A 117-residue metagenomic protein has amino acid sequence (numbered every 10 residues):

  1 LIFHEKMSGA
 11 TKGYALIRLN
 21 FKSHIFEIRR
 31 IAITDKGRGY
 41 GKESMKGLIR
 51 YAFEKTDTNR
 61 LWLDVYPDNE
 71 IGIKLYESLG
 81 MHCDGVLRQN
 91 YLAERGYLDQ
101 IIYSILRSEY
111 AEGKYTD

Functional and structural regions predicted by a protein language model:
L1-K36, Y51, K55-T56, L106-Y110: Acetyl-CoA-dependent GNAT
I33, R38-A52, I73-S78: Conserved acetyl-CoA-binding loop-helix of GNAT-fold acetyltransferases
G41, M45, D68-G72, Q89-E94: Short glycine/proline-centered loop/turn elements that form peptide/ligand docking sites
W62-D64, H82-D99: Conserved catalytic-core motifs of GNAT/GCN5-like acyltransferases
Y76, M81, Y103: Conserved active-site tyrosine of GNAT-family acetyltransferases
G96-D117: Terminal substrate-recognition subdomain of acyl/acetyltransferases
